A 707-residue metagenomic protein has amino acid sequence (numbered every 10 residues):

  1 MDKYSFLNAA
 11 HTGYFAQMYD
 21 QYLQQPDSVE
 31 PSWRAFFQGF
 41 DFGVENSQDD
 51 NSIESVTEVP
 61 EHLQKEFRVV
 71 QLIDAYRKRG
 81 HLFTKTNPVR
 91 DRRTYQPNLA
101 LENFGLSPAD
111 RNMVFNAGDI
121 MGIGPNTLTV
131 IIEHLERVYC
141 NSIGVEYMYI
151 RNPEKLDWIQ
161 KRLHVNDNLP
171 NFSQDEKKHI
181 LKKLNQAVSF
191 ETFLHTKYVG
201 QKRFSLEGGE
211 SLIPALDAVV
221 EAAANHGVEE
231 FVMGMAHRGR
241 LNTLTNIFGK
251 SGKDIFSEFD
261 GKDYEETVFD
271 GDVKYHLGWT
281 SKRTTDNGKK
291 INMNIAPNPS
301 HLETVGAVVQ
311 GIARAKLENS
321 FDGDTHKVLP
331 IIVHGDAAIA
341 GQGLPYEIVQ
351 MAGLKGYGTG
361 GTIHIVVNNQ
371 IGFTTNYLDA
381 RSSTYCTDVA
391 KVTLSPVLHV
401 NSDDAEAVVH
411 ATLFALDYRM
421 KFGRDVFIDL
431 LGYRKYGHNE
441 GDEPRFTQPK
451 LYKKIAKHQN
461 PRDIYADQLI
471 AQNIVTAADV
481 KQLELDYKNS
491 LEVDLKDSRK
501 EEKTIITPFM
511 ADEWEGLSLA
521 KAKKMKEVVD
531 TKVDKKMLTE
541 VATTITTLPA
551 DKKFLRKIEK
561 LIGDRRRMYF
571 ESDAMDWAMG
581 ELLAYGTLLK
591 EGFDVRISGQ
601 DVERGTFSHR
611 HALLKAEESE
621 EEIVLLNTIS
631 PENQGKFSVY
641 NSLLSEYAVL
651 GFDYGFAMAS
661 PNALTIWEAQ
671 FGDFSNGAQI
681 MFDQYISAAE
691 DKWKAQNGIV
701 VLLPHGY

Functional and structural regions predicted by a protein language model:
M1-F40, V44: Subset of Sec-pathway N-terminal targeting signals
M1-Y4, F15-Y19, H195-E207, E229-E230 (+12 more regions): Glycine- and acidic
F6-A9, P60, R203-E210, N292-E303 (+9 more regions): Alpha-helix capping and helix-loop boundary segments enriched in small/acidic/polar residues
F40-L212, V228: Extended, charge-enriched "interface" segments that sit outside catalytic cores
Q64-D74, K78-N116, V130-E133, E154 (+3 more regions): Flexible, glycine-rich loop/tail regions that form catalytic "lids" or insertion modules at the edges of active sites
S189, F193-K253, G563, M575-L589 (+2 more regions): Active-site pocket-lining segments that scaffold enzyme catalytic pockets across diverse folds
E229-L394, L398, F607-S660: Cofactor-binding active-site loop characterized by glycine-rich and histidine/acidic residues
G372-S383, K391-F427, G432-G437, R445: Conserved phosphate-handling catalytic cores of large alpha/beta enzymes
